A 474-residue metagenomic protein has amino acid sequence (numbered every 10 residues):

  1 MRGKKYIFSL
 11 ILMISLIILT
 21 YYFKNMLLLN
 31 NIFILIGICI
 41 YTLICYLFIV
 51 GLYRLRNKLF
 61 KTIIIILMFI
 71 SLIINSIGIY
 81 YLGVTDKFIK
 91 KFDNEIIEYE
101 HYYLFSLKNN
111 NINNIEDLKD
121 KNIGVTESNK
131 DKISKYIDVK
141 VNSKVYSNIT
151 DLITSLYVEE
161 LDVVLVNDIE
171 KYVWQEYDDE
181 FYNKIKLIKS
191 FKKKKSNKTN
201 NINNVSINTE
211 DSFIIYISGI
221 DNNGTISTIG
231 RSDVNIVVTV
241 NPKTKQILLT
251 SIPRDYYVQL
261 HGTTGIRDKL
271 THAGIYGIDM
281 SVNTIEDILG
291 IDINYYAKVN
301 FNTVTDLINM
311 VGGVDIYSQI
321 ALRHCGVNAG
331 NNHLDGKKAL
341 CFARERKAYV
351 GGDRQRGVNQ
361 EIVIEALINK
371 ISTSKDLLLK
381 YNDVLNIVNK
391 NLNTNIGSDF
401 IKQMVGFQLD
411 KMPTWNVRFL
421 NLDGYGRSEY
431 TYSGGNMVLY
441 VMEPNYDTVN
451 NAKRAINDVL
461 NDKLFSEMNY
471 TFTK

Functional and structural regions predicted by a protein language model:
K5-G51: Membrane-embedded alpha-helical segments of integral membrane proteins
I64-M68, E116-D117, I149-L165, I169-K171 (+3 more regions): Short helices/loops that flank or line small-molecule/ion binding pockets
I74-E95, Y102, I169-T244, Q403-L409 (+1 more regions): Entry/capping segment at the start of metal-dependent catalytic domains with acidic active-site entry clusters
I97-S143, S147, V282: Bilobed "Venus flytrap"/periplasmic-binding protein-like clamshell domains and structurally analogous long
Y99-H101, E210-F213, G230-N235, T244-I252 (+7 more regions): Extracytoplasmic
L161-D168, Y216, A297, D315-Y317: Paired acidic/hydrophobic, glycine-rich loop segments that form the ligand-binding mouth/hinge of periplasmic-binding
N204-F213, D221, T225-T228, G274 (+1 more regions): Flexible, polar/acidic helix-loop-strand segments at domain edges
T225, G230-S232, L248, I252-A273 (+3 more regions): C-terminal solvent-exposed extensions
